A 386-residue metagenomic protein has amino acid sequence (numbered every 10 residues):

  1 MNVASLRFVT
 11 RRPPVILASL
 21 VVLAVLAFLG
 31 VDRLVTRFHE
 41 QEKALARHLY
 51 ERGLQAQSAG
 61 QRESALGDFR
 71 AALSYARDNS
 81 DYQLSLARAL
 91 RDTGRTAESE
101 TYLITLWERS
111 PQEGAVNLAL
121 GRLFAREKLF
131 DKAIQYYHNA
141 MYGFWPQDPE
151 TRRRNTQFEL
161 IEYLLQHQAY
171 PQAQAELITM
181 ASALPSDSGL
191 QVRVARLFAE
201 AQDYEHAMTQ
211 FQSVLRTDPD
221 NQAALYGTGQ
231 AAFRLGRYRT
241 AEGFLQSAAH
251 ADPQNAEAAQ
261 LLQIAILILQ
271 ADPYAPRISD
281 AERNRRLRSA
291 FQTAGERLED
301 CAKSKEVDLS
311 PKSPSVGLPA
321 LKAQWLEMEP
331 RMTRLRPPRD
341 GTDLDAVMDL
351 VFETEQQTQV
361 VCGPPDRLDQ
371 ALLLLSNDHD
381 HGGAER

Functional and structural regions predicted by a protein language model:
E42-D78, S85-R88, D92, E159-Q166: Alpha-helical segment of the N-proximal tetratricopeptide repeat
S58, D92-T93, R126-E127, E159-H167 (+3 more regions): Register position in tetratricopeptide repeats
A71-S74, I104-E108, N139-Y142, I178-S182 (+2 more regions): Conserved structural position within tetratricopeptide repeats
S85, A119, R152-N155, E159 (+3 more regions): Canonical tetratricopeptide repeat
Q230, R234, R239-R386: Eukaryotic alpha-helical solenoid repeat scaffolds
